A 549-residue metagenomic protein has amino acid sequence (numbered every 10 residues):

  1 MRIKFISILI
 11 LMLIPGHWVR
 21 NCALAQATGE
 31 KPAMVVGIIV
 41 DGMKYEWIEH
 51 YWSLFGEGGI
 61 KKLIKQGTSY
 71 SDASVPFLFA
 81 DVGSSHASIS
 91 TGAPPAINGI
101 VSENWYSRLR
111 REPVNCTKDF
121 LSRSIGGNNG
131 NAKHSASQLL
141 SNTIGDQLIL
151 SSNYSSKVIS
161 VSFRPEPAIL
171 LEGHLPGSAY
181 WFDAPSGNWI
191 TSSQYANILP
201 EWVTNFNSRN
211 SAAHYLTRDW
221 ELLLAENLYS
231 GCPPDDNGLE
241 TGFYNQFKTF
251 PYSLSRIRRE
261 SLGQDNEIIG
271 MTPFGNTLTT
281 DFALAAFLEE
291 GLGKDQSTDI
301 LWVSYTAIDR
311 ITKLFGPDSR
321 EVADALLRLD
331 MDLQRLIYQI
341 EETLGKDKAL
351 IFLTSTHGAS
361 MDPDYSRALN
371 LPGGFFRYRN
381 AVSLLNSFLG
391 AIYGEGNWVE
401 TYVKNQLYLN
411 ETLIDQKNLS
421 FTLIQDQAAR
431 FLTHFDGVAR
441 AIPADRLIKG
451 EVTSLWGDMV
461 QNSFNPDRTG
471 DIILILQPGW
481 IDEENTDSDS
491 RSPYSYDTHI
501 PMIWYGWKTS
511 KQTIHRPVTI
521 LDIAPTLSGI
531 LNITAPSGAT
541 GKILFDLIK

Functional and structural regions predicted by a protein language model:
I14-C22: C-terminal segment of classical bacterial N-terminal signal peptides
P32-K44, L63, I89, L148 (+8 more regions): Beta-strand elements within well-structured catalytic alpha/beta cores of enzymes that handle phosphate/sulfate esters
I48-I97, I149, K157-V161: Short, structured active-site-proximal loop/turn typified by the sulfatase FGly-forming signature C/S-X-P-X-R
F55, D72, D81, E103-K133 (+9 more regions): Secreted, luminal/periplasmic, and some membrane-associated catalytic domains that remodel anionic oxygen-ester
Y70-S88, S160-A168, S304-T306, S355-G358 (+1 more regions): Short, solvent-exposed turn/loop segments enriched in Gly/Ser/Thr/Pro and often Arg
P94, G99-S297, T306-K313, H434-R440: His/Asp/Glu-rich, glycine-adjacent segments that coordinate divalent cations and/or stabilize oxyanion chemistry on
I269-D295, I308-A349, Q427, L527: A long, amphipathic alpha-helix that forms part of the scaffold/cap immediately adjacent to metal-dependent active
F376-F421, D489-L531, F545-K549: Substrate-binding rim/cap in mid-to-C-terminal beta-strand-loop elements of soluble/periplasmic
